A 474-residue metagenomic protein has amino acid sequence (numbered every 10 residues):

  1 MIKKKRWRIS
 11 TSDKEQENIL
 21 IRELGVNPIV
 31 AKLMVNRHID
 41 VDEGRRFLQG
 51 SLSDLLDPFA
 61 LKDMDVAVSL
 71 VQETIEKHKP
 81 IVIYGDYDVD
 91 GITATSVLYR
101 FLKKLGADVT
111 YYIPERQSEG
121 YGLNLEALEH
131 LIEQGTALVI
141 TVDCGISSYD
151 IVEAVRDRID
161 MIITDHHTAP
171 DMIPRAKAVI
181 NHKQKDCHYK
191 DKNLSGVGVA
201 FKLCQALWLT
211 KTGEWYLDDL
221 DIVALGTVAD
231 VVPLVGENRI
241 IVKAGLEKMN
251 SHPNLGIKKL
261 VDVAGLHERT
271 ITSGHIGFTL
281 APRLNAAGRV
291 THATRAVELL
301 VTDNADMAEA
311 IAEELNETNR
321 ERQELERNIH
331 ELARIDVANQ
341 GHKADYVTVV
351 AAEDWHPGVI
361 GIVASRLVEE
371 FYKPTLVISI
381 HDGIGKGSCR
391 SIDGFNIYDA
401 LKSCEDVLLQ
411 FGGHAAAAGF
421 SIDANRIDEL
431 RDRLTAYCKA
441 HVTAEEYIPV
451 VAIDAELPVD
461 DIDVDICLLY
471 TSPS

Functional and structural regions predicted by a protein language model:
I2, S10-L138, R156-R158, W208-N425: Hydrophobic helix-and-loop "lid/oligomerization" segment in the mid-to-C-terminal part of catalytic domains
W7-I9, V349-A351, V451-L457: Short amphipathic
V97, P174-V228: Short alpha-helices
R116-I162, T168-D186, K190: Hydrophobic, small-residue-rich alpha-helical packing segments that form membrane-like cores
I146, I151, A416, I422 (+1 more regions): Phosphate/diphosphate-binding loops
E405-L409, Y437-T443: A common structural junction motif
D461-L469: Short, low-order "capping/linker" segments at domain edges
T471-S474: Conserved small/polar residues in nucleotide/adenosyl-binding loops
